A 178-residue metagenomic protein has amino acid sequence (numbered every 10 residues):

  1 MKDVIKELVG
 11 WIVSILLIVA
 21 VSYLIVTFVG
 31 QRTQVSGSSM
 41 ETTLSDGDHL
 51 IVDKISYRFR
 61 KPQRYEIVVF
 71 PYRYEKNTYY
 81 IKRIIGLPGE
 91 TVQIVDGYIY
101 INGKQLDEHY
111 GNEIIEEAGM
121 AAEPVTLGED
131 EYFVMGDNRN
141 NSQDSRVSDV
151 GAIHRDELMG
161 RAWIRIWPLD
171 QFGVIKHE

Functional and structural regions predicted by a protein language model:
K2-V9, L24, F28-Q34, T42-E178: Soluble "head" domains of membrane/secretory-pathway proteins
G10, S14-I18, S22: Hydrophobic alpha-helical membrane-embedded or membrane-associated segments
S39: Catalytic nucleophile serine of serine hydrolases, specifically the conserved "nucleophile elbow" pentapeptide
